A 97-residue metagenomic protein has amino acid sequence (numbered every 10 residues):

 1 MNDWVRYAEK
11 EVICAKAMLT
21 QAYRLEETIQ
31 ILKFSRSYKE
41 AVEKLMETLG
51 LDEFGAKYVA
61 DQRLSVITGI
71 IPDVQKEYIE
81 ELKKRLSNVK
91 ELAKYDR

Functional and structural regions predicted by a protein language model:
M1-R97: C-terminal interaction appendages of subunits in large macromolecular complexes
